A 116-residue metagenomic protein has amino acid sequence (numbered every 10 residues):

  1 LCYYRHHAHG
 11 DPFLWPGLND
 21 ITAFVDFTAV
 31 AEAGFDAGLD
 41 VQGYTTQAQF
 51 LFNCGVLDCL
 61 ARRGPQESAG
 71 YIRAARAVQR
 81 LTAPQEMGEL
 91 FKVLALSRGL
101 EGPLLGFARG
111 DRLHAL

Functional and structural regions predicted by a protein language model:
L1-L116: Long, Lys/Arg- and hydrophobic-enriched amphipathic alpha-helices
